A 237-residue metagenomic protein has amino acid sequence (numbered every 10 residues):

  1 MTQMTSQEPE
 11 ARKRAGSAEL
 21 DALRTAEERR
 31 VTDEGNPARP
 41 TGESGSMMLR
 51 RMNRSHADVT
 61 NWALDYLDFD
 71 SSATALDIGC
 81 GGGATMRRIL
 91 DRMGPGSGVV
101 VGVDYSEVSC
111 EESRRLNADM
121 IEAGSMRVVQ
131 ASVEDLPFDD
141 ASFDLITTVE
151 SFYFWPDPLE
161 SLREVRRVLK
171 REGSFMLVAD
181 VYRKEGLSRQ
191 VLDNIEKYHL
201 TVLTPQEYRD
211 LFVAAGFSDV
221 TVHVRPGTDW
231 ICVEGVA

Functional and structural regions predicted by a protein language model:
T2-R30: N-terminal auxiliary segments of SAM/dcSAM-dependent transferases
T25-N53, S174-E234: C-terminal alpha-helical "lid/dimerization" subdomain adjacent to the S-adenosyl-L-methionine
R54-A73, R88: Conserved alpha-helix/loop element of class I SAM-dependent methyltransferases that forms part of the SAM/SAH-binding
S72, G96, L169-F175: Short glycine-dipeptide loop
T74-D135: Class I SAM-dependent methyltransferase SAM/SAH-binding core
E134-L145: A short acidic, Gly/Pro-enriched loop at the edge of an enzyme's catalytic core that lines a small-molecule cofactor
L145-D157: A short SAM/SAH-binding and catalytic strip from SAM-dependent methyltransferases
L159-R171: A short glycine-rich, Lys/Arg-flanked "PGG" loop and its adjoining helix->strand segment in the class I
